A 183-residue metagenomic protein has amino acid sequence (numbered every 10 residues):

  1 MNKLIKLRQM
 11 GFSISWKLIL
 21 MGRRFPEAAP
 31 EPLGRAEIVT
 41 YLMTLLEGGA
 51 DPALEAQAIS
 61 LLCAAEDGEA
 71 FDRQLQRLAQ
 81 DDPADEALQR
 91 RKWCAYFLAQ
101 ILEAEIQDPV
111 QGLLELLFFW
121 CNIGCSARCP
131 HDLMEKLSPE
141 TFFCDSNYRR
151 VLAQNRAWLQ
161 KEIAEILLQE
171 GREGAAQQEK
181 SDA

Functional and structural regions predicted by a protein language model:
M1-A183: Acidic, Ser/Pro/Thr-rich low-complexity regulatory regions and the short amphipathic helical interaction modules they
